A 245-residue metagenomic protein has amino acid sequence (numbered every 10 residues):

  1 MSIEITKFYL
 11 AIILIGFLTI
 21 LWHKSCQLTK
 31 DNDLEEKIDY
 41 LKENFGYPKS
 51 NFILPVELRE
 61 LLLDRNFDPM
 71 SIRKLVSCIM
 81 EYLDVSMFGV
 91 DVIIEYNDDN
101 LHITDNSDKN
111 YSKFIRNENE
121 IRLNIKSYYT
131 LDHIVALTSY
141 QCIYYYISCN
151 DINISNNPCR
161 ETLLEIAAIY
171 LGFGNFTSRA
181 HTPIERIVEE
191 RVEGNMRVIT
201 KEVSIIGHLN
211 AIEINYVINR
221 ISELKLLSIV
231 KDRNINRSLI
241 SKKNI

Functional and structural regions predicted by a protein language model:
M1-A11: Feature marks short, highly hydrophobic, charge-poor N-terminal signal-anchor/signal peptide-like helices that anchor
K7, F17-L62: Hydrophobic or amphipathic, alpha-helical segments that drive membrane association/targeting
E36-K42, V192-I245: Pan-zinc metallopeptidase signature
E43-N117, S127-L131: Auxiliary, metal-adjacent structural segments of Zn-dependent hydrolase domains
R122-T138, P158-C159: Short pre-active-site segment immediately N-terminal to the catalytic Zn-binding motif
H133-I152: Active-site recognition of the HExxH zinc-binding catalytic motif
N156-R191: Post-HExxH zinc-binding segment in Zn-dependent metallohydrolases
